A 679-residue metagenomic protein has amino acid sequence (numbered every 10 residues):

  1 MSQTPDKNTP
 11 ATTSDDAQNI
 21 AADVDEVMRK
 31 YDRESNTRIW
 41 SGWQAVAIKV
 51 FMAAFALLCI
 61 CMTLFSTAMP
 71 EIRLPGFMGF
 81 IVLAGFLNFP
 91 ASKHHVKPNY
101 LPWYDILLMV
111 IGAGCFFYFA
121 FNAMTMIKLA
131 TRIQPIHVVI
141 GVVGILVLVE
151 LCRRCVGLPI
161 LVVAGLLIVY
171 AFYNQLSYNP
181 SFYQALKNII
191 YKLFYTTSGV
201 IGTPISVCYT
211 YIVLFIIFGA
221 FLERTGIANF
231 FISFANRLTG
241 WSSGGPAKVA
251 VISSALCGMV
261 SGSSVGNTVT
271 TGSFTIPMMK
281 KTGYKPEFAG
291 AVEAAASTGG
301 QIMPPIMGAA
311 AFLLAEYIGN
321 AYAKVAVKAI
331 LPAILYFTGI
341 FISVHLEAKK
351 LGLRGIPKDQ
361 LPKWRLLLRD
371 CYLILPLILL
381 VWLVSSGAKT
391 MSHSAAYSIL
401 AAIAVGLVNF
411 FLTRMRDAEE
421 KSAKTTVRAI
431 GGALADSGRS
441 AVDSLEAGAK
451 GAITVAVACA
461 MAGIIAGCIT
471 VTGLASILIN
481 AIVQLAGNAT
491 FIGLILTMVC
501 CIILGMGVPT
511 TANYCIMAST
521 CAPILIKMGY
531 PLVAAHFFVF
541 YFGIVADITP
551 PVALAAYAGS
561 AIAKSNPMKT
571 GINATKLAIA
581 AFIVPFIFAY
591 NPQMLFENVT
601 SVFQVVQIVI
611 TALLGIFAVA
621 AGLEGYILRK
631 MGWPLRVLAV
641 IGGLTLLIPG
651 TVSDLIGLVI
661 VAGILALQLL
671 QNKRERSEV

Functional and structural regions predicted by a protein language model:
M1-T131, V138-V142: Conserved, well-structured core domains of diverse proteins
S2, D6-V46, V327-G451, L554-L644 (+1 more regions): Long, contiguous bundles of hydrophobic transmembrane helices that form the permeation core of multi-pass
K49-A53, I72-L87, Y104-A113, V138-V147 (+11 more regions): Hydrophobic mid-bilayer segments of alpha-helices in multi-pass membrane transport proteins, especially secondary
M62-T67, N88-N99, T125-M126, G144-L158 (+3 more regions): Membrane-water interface regions at transmembrane-helix termini and the short interhelical loops of multi-pass membrane
P135-V139, S198-Y211, R237-V251, T282-F288 (+5 more regions): Membrane-interfacial loop-to-helix junctions in multi-pass transporters
E150, R154-C155, V163-P180, L186 (+7 more regions): Core transmembrane alpha-helical segments of multi-pass membrane transporters/permeases
G219-E223, S254-S263, A295-Q301, A462-A466 (+3 more regions): Transmembrane alpha-helix interface/packing and boundary motifs in multi-pass membrane proteins, characterized by
I232-G300, I306-L313, G319, T510-F542 (+1 more regions): Hydrophobic transmembrane alpha-helices that form the pore/transport pathway of multi-pass ion and small-solute
